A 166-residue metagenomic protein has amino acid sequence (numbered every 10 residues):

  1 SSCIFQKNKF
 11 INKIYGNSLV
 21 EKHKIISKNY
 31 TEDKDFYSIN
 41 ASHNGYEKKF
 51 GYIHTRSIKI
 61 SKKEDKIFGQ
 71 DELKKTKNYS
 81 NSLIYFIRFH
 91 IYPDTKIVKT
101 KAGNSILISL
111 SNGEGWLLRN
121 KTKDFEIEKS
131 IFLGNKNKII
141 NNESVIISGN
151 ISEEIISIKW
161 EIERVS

Functional and structural regions predicted by a protein language model:
S1-K96: Catalytic and substrate-binding regions of extracellular carbohydrate-active enzymes, especially polysaccharide lyases
S2-I4, A102-G115, K159-S166: Beta-strand-rich N-terminal accessory domains
C3, Y30, A41, D71 (+3 more regions): Short beta-strand element of the conserved SAM-dependent methyltransferase core
D35-Y37, H54, L83, A102 (+3 more regions): A generic structural signal for well-ordered coil/turn residues at beta-strand boundaries that shape enzyme active-site
Y37-S42, G103-S111, L118, I140-N150: Generic recognition of long tandem-repeat/solenoid scaffolds
Y46-I53, Y79-N81, N112-N120, E126 (+2 more regions): Short, surface-exposed beta-strand/loop "edge" segments at domain boundaries and coil↔beta transitions
N81-F132: Polysaccharide-binding surfaces and accessory modules of carbohydrate-active proteins
K121-S166: Beta-strand-rich recognition/accessory modules
